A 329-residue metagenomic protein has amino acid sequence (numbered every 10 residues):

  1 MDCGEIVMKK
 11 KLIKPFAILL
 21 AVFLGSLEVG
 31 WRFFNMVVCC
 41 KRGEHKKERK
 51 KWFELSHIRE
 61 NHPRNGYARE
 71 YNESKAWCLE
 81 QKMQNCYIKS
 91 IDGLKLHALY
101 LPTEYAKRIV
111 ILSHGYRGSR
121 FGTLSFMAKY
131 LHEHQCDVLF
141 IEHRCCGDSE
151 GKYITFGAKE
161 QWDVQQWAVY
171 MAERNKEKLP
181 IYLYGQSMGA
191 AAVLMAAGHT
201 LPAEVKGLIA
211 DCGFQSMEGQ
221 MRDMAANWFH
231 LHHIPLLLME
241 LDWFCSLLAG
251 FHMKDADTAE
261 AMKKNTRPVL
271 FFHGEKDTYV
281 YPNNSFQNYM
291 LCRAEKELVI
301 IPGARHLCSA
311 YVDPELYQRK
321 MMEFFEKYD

Functional and structural regions predicted by a protein language model:
F16-K89: An N-terminal hydrophobic leader/cap segment in hydrolases
Y116-Y130, H143: The serine-hydrolase catalytic nucleophile loop
L131-E150: Conserved alpha/beta-hydrolase
I154-N175: Alpha/beta-hydrolase active-site loop
M195-H252, E260, I300: Hydrolase active-site cap/lid region
K264-T266, F271-H273, D277: Short beta-strand/loop motif that positions the catalytic acidic residue of the alpha/beta-hydrolase fold
T278-N284: Conserved alpha/beta-hydrolase "acid-adjacent" motif
A304-E315: Catalytic histidine-centered segment of alpha/beta-hydrolase-like enzymes
